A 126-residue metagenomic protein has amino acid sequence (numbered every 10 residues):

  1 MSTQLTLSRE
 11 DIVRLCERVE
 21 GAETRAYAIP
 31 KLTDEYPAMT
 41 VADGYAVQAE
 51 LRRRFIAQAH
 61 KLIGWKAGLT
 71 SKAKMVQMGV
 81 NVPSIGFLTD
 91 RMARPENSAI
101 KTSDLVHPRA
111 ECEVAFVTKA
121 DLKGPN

Functional and structural regions predicted by a protein language model:
S2-N126: Active-site microenvironments in enzyme catalytic cores
